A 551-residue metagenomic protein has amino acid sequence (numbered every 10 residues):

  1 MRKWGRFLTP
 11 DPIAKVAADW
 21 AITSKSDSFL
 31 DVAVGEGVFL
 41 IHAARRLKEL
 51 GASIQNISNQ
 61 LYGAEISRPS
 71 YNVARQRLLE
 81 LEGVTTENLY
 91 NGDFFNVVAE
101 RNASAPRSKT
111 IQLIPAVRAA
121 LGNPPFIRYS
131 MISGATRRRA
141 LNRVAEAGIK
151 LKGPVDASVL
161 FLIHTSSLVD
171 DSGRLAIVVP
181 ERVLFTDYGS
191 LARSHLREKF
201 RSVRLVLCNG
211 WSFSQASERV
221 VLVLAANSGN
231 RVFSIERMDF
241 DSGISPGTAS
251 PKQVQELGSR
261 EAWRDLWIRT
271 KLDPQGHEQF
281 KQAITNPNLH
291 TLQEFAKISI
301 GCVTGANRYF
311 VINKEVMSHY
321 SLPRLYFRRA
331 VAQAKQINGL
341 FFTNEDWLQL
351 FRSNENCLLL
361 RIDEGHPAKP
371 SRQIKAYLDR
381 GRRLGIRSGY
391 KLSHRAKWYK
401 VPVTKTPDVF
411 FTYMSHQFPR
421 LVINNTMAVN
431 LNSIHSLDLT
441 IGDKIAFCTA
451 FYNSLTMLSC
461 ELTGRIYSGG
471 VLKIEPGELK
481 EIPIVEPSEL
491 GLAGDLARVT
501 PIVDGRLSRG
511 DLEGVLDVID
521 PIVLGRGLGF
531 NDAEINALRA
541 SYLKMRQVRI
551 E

Functional and structural regions predicted by a protein language model:
M1-K3, F29-L30, Q60-L61, A145-I149 (+1 more regions): Glycine- and acidic
M1-Q55, N59-E80, V98-A105, P124 (+4 more regions): Class I S-adenosyl-L-methionine
R2-K3, L8-V16, A33-I41, I66-N72 (+2 more regions): Signature of N6-adenine DNA methyltransferases within the class I
D27, R118, D408: Conserved acidic residues
A52-S58, G83-T85, Q112-P115, D171: Short helix-terminating capping/connector loops at secondary-structure junctions
I57, F200, A216-V220, E355 (+2 more regions): Short, solvent-exposed loop/turn segments at the edges of secondary structure
T85-F94: Conserved SAM-binding strand-loop segment of SAM-dependent methyltransferases
Q275-A493, R498-G505: Polybasic, glycine- and aromatic-enriched phosphate-binding surface used to engage nucleic acids
